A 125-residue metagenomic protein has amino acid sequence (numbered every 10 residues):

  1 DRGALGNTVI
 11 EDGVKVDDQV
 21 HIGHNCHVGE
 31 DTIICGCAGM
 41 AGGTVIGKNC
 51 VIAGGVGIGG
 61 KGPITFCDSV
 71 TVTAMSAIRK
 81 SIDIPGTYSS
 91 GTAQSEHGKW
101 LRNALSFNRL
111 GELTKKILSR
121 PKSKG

Functional and structural regions predicted by a protein language model:
D1-E96: Structural signal for interior beta-strand "rungs" in well-ordered beta-sheet cores of soluble enzyme domains
Q94-G125: Long, leucine- and charge-enriched amphipathic alpha-helices that form heptad-repeat coiled-coil/leucine-zipper-like
